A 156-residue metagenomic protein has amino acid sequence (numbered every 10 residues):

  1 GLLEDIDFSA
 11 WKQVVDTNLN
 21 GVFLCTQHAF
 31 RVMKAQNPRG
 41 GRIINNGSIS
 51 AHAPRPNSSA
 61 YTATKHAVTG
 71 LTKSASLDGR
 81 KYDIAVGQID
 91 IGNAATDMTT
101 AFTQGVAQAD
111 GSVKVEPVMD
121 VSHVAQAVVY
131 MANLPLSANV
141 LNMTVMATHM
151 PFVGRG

Functional and structural regions predicted by a protein language model:
G1, H28-G40: A short helix-coil junction within the Rossmann-fold of NAD(P)-dependent oxidoreductases
L2-L3, D7-K12: Substrate-binding pocket helix/loop in short-chain dehydrogenase/reductase
E4, A53-S59, E116: Active-site loop immediately N-terminal to the catalytic Tyr-X3-Lys motif of short-chain dehydrogenase/reductase
T26, T64: Active-site helix of classical SDR
R31, L77-R80: Alpha-helical segment proximal to the catalytic Tyr-Lys
S48: Residue(s) in the substrate-gating loop at a strand-loop-helix junction that position the organic substrate next
Q88-I89, A107-G154: C-terminal helical subdomain
